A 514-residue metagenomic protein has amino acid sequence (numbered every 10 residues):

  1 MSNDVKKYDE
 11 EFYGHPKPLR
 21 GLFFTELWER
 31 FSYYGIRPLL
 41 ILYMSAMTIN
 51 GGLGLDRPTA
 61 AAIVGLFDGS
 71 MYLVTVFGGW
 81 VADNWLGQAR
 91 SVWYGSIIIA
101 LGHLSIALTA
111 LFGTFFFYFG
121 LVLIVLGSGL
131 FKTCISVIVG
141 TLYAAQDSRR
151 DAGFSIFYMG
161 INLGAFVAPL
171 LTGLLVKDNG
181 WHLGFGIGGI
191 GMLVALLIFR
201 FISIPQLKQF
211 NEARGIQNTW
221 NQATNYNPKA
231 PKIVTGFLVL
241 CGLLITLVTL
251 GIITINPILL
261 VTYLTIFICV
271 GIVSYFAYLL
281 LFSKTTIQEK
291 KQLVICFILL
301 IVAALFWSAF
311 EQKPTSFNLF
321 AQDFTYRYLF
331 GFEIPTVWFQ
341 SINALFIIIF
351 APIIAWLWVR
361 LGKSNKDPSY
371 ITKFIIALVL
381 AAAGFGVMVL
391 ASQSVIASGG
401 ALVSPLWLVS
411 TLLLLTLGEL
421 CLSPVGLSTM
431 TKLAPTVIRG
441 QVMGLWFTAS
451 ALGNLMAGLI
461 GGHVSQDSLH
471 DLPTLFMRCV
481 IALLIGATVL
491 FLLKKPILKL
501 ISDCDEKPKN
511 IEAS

Functional and structural regions predicted by a protein language model:
M1-G21, A145, G173-N318, D323-Y328 (+2 more regions): Intracellular loop-helix junctions on the cytosolic face of multi-pass helical membrane proteins
P38-A61, K313-F339: Short amphipathic helix-loop junctions that connect adjacent transmembrane helices in Major Facilitator Superfamily/SLC
M44-S45, V81-D83, L171-N179, L357-W358 (+1 more regions): Interfacial helix-cap and linker-helix signal at transmembrane-aqueous boundaries of multi-pass secondary transporters
A62-D83, S341-I354: Central cavity-lining transmembrane alpha-helices of secondary-active solute carriers, predominantly the Major
T75-L111: Conserved MFS/SLC helix-loop-helix module at the cytosolic interface between two early adjacent transmembrane helices
I97-T114, L378-G400: C-terminal ends and interior cores of transmembrane alpha-helices in multi-pass membrane transporters/permeases
G102, T114-F131, A397-C421: Hydrophobic core of transmembrane alpha-helices in multi-pass small-molecule transporters, especially MFS/SLC-type
R149-P169, V176, G184-A195, Q340-I347 (+1 more regions): Glycine-rich segments within core transmembrane alpha-helices of 12-TM secondary carriers
